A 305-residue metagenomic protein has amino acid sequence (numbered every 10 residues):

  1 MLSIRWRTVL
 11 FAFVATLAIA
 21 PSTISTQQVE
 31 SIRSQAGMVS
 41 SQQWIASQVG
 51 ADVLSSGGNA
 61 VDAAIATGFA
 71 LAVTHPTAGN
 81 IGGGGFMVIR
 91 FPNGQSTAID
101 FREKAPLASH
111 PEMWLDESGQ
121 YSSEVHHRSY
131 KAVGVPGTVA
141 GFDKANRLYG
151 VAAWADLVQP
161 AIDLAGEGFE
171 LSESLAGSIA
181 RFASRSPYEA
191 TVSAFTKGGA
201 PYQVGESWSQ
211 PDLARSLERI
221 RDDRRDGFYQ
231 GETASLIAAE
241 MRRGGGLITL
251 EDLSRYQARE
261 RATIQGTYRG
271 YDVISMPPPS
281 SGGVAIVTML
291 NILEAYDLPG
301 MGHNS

Functional and structural regions predicted by a protein language model:
M1-F11: Bacterial N-terminal signal peptides that target proteins for export
V9-A20: Bacterial N-terminal signal peptides
I24-Q48, D52, A60-Q230, A234-S281: Noncatalytic scaffold domains of N-terminal-nucleophile
I264-G266, Y271-S305: Internal alpha/beta scaffold segment
